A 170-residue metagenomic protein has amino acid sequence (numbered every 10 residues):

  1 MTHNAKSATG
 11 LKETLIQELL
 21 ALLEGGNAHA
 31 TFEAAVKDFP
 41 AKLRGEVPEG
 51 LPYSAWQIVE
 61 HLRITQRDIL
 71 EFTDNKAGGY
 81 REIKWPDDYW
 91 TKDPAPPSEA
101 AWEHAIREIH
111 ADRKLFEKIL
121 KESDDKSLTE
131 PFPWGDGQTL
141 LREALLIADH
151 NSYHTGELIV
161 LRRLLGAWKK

Functional and structural regions predicted by a protein language model:
T2-K12, I16, L20-L23, H29 (+3 more regions): Short, contiguous alpha-helical
W90-E130, R142-L145: Acidic/histidine-rich alpha-helical segments that form the ligand environment of transition-metal centers
